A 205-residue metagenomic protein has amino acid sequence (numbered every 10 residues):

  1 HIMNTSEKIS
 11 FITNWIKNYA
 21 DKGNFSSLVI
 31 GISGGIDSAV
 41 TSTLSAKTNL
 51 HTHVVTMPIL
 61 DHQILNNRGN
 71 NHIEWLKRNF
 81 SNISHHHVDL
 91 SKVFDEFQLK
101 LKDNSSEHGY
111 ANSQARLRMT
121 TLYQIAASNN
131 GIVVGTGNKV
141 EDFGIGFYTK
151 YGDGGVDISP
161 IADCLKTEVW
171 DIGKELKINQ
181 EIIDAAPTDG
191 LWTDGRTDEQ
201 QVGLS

Functional and structural regions predicted by a protein language model:
H1-F147: ATP-dependent adenylation/nucleotidyltransferase module used to activate substrates
I132-L204: Catalytic subdomain that performs nucleotidyl-dependent activation
